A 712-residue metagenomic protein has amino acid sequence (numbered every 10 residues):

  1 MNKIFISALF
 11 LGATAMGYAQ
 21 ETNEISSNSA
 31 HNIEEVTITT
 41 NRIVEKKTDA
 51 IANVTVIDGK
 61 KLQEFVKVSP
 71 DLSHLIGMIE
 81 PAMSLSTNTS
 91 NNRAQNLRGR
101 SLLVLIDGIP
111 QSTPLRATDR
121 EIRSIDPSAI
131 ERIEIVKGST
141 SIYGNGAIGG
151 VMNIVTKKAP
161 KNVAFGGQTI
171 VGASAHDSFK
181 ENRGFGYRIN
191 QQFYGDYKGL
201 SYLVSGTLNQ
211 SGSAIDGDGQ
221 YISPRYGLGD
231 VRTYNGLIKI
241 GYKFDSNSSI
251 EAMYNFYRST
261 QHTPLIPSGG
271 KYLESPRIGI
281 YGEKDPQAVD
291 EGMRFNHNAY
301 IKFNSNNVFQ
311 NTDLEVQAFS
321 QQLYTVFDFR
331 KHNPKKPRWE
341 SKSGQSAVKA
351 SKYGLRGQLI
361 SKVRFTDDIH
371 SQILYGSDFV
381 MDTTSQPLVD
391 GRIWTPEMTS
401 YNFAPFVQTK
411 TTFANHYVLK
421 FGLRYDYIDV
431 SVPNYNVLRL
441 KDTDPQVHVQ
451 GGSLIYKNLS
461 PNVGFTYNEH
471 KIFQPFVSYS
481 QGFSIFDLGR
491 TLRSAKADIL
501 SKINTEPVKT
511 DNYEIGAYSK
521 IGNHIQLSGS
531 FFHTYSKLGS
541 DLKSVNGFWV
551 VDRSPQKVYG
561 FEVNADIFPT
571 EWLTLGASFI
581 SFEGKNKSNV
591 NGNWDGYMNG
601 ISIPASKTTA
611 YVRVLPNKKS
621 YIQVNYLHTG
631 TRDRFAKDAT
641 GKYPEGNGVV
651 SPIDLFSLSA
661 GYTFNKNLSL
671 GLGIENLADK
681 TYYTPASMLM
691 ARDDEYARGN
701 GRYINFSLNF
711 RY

Functional and structural regions predicted by a protein language model:
E21, S211-I215, S223, G227-T233 (+2 more regions): Flexible loop and strand-edge segments within Gram-negative outer membrane beta-barrel domains
S73-T113, E131: Extracytoplasmic beta-strand/coil segments of soluble accessory domains associated with Gram-negative outer-membrane
H74, I109-K137, Q191: Short acidic/polar hinge/loop motifs at secondary-structure boundaries that mediate gating or recognition
P127-G166, R711: A beta-strand signature from Gram-negative outer-membrane beta-barrel systems, especially the internal plug domain
Q168, S528-S536, D552-D638, A678-D679 (+1 more regions): Gram-negative outer-membrane beta-barrel transporters
E181-S211, D216-P264, F365-D367, F413 (+1 more regions): Transmembrane beta-barrel wall of Gram-negative outer-membrane proteins
A214, L575, H628-K637, G661-Y712: C-terminal beta-signal and adjacent terminal beta-strands/loops of Gram-negative outer-membrane beta-barrel proteins
D313-K331, N468-F486, R490, N504-Y559 (+3 more regions): Membrane-embedded beta-barrel scaffold of Gram-negative outer-membrane proteins
